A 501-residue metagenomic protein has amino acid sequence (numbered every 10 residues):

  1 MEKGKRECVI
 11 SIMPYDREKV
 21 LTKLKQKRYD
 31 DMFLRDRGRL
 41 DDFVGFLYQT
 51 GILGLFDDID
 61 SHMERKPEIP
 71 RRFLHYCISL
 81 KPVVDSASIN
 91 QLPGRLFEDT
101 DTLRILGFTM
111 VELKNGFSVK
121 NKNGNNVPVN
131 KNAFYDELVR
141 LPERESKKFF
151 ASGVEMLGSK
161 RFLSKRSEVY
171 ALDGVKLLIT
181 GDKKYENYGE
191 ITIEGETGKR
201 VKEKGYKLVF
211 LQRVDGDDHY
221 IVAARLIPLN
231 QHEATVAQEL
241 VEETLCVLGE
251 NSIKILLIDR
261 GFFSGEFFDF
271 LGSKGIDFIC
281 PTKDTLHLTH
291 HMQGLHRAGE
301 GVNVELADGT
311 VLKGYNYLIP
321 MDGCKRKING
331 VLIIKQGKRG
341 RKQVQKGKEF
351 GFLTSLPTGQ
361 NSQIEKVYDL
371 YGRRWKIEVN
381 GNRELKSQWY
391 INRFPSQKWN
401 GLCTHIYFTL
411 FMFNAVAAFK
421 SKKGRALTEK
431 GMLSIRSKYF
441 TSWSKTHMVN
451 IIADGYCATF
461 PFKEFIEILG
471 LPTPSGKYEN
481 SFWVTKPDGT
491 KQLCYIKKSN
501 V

Functional and structural regions predicted by a protein language model:
G4, D277-I377: An anionic, glycine-rich sequence signature occurring as long contiguous blocks
F33-S79: Basic, short loop/linker segments at the boundary and entry of helix-turn-helix/winged-helix-like folds
I59-K66, S362-Y371, S387-C403, K423-G431: Short, solvent-exposed helix-loop connector elements
P67-F150, D215: Short, positively charged, Gly/Tyr-enriched micro-motifs that form contact patches at catalytic or ligand/partner
C77, L92-P93, N130, F134 (+8 more regions): Short, conserved catalytic/metal-binding motifs centered on acidic residues
K131-D215, I496-N500: Active-site-proximal, Lys/Arg-enriched surface segment that forms a nucleic-acid-binding/basic interface patch
E194-G249: Electropositive, glycine- and tryptophan-enriched low-complexity nucleic-acid-binding patches
H296-K327, S387-R393, L410-V501: A short, flexible helix-boundary coil/loop motif
